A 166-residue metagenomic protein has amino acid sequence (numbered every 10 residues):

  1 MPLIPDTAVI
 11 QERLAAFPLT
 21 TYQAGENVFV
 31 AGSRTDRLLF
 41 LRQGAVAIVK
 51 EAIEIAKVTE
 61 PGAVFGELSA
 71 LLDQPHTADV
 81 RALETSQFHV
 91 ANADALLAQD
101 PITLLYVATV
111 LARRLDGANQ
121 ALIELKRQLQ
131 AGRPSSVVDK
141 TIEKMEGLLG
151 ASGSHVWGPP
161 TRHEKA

Functional and structural regions predicted by a protein language model:
M1-A166: Cytosolic regulatory regions built on CNB/CRP/Popeye-like sensor folds
